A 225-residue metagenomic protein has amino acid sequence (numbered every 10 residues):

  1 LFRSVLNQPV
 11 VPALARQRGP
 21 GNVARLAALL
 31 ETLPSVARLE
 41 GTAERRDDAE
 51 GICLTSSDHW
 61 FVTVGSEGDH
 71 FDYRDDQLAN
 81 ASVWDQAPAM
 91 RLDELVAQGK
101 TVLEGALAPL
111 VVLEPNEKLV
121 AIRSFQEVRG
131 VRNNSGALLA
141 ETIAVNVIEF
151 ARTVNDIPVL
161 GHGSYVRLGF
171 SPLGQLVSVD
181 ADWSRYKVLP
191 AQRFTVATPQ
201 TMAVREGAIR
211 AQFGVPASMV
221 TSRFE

Functional and structural regions predicted by a protein language model:
F2-E149, V154-I157, G163, G169 (+1 more regions): Preferential activation on post-signal-peptide N-terminal prodomains/segments of secreted or lumenal proteins
L168, Q175-L176: Helix-loop elements that line ligand-binding/catalytic pockets
T201-E225: Compositionally biased, intrinsically disordered linkers/stalks adjacent to structured regions
